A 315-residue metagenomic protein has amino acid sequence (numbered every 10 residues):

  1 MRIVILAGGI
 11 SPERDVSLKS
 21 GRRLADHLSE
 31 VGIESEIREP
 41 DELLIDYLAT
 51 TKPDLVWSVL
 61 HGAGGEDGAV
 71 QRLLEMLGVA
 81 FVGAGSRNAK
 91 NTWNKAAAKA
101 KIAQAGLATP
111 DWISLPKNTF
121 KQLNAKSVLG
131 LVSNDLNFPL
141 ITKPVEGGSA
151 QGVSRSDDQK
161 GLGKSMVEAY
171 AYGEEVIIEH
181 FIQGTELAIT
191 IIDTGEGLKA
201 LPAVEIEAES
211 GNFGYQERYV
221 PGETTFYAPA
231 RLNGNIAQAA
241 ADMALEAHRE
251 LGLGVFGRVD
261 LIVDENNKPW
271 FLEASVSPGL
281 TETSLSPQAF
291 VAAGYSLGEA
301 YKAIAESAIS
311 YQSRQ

Functional and structural regions predicted by a protein language model:
M1, N233-Q315: ATP-dependent carboxylate activation and anion-phosphoryl transfer catalytic cores that bind Mg-ATP to form
M1-A7, T50, N91-E179, Q183-G184: Active-site nucleotide/adenylate-binding loops and adjacent lid/helix of ATP-dependent enzymes
M1-A97, P116-V128, E306-Q315: ATP-binding N-terminal substructure of ATP-dependent carboxylate-amine bond-forming enzymes
S35, A80-F81, T109, L140 (+1 more regions): Hydrophobic beta-strand scaffold residues
G68-E75, F213-V220, V276: Short, flexible, mixed-charge acidic loops at enzyme active sites
L115, V153-D158, I191-T194, V263-D264 (+2 more regions): Short beta-strand-to-turn element immediately C-terminal to the catalytic PLP-Schiff-base lysine in fold type I
D157-I236, K268-W270: Phosphate-binding site of ATP-dependent enzymes
